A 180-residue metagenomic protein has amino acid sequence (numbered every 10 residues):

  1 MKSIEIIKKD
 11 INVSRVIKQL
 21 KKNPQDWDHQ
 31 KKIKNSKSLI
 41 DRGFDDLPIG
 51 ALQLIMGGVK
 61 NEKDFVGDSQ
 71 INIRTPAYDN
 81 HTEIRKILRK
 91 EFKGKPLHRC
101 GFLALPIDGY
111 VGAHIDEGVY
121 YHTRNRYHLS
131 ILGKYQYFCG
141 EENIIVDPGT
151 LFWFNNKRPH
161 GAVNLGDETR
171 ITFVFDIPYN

Functional and structural regions predicted by a protein language model:
M1-F92: Non-heme Fe(II)/2-oxoglutarate
K90-G94, G118-Y121: Short, conserved, surface-exposed binding loops centered on an aromatic residue
K95-L97, P106-D108, H122-R126, L132-K134: Short connector loops at helix/strand junctions that flank enzyme active sites, especially segments positioning acidic
F102-Y121: Conserved short histidine dyad/triad with adjacent acidic residue
G112, H128-D147: A short beta-strand-loop-beta hairpin characteristic of the jelly-roll/cupin
N125-S130, L151-W153, D167-N180: A short hydrophobic beta-strand segment most commonly corresponding to one strand of the jelly-roll/cupin
I145-P159: Conserved metal-binding segment of the jelly-roll/cupin
A162-G166: Asparagine-centered strand-capping/turn motif at beta-strand->loop junctions
